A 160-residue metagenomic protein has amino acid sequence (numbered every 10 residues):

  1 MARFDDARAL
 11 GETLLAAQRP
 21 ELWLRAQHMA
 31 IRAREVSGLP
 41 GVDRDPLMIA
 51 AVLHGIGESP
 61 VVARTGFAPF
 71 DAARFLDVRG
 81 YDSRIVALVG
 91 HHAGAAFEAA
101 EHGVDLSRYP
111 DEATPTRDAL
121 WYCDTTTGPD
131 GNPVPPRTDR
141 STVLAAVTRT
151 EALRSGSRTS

Functional and structural regions predicted by a protein language model:
M1-A2, T13-V42, L53, Y81 (+1 more regions): Divalent metal-dependent phosphate-bond-processing catalytic cores, especially two-metal-ion Mg2+/Mn2+ enzymes that act
A2-D5, P46: Acidic-glycine-rich active-site phosphate/pyrophosphate-binding loop
M29, D43-A72, L76, V86-A96: His-Asp-centered metal-binding catalytic motifs of divalent-metal-dependent phosphohydrolases/nucleases
